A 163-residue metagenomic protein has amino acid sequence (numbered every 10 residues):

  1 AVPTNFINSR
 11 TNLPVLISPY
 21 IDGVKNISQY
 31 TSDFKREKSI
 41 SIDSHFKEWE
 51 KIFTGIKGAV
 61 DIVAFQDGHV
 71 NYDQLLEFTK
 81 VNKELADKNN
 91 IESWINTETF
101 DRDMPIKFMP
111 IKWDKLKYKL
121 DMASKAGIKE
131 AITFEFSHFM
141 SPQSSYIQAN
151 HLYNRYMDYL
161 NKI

Functional and structural regions predicted by a protein language model:
A1-I163: Glycan-processing catalytic domains of CAZymes
